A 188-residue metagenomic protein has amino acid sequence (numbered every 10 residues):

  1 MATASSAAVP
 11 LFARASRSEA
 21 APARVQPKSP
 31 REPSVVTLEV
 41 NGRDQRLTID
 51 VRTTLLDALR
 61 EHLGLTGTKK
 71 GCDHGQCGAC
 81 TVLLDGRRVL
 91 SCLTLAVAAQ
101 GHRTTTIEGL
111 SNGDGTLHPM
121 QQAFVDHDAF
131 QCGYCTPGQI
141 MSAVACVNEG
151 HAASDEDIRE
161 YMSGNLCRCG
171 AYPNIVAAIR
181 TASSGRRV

Functional and structural regions predicted by a protein language model:
A2-V188: Signature of N-terminal electron-transfer/Fe-S-associated modules in redox systems
